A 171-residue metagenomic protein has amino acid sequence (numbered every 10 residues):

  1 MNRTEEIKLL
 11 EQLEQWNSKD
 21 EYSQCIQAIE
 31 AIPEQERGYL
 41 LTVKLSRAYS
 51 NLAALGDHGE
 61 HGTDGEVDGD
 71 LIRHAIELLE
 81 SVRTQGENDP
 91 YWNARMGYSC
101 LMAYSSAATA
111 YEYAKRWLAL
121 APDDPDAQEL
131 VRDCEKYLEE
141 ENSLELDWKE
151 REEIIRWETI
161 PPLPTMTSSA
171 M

Functional and structural regions predicted by a protein language model:
N2-E14, Q35-H61, E87-M102, P125-E139 (+1 more regions): Amphipathic alpha-helical repeat scaffolds of TPR domains
D20-E21, S105, P122: Short helix-adjacent coil turns
Y22, I29, I72, I76-L79 (+1 more regions): Hydrophobic/aromatic packing residues within the alpha-helices of TPR/SEL1-like helical repeat arrays
S23, R73, A107-A108, N142: Residue register within tetratricopeptide repeats
I26-Q27, T42, G69, I76 (+2 more regions): Conserved positions within tetratricopeptide repeat
A31-I32, S81-V82, R116-W117, E152: Canonical positions in the second alpha-helix
S50-S81, M102, T109-A110, D147-E150: Short coil/linker segments at helix-helix boundaries
